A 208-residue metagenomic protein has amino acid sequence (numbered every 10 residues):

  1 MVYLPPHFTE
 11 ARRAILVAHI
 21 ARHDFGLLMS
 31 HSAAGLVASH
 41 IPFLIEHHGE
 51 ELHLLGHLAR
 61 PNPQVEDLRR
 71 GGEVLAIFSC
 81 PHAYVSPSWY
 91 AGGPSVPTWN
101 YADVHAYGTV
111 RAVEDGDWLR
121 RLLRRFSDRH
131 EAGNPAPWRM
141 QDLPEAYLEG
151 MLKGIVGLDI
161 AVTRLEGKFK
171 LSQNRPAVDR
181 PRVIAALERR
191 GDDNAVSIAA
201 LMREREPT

Functional and structural regions predicted by a protein language model:
V2-L27: Short, basic/aromatic recognition patches
V17, P94-V96, Y147-G150: A generic local secondary-structure boundary/capping motif
A21-R22, R70, A76, R124-A132: Short, intrinsically disordered, mixed-charge
R22-R60: Short beta-strand segments
D24, S39, E50-L54, R70-V74 (+2 more regions): A generic structural signal for short beta-strands and their flanking turns/coil linkers
P42, H57, I77, T109 (+1 more regions): Residue-level recognition of well-ordered beta-strand positions that form the cores of beta-sheet-rich folds across
R60-L122: Short, structured beta-strand-loop surface elements
R111-T208: C-terminal edge-of-domain segments
